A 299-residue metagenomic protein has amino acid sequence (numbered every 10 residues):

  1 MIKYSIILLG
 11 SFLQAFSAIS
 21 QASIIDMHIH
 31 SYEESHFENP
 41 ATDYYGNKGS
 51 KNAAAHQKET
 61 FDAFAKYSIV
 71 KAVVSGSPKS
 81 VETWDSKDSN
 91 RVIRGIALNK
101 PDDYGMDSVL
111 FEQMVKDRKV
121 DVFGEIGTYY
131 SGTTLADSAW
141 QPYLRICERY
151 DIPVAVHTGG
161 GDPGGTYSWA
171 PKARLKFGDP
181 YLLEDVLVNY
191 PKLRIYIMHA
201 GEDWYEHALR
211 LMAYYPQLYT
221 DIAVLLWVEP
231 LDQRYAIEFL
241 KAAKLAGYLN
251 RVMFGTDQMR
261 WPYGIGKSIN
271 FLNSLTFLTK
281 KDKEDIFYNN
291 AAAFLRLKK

Functional and structural regions predicted by a protein language model:
I2-Y4, Q21-H30, H36, D43-Y67 (+3 more regions): Mid-to-C-terminal alpha-helical segments outside catalytic/metal-binding sites
S5-A15: Bacterial N-terminal signal peptides
I24-E34, A155-G159, I197: Histidine-centered catalytic micro-motifs
I25-M27, V74-S75, G95, G124 (+3 more regions): Active-site neighborhood of phospho(di)ester-bond hydrolases with catalytic His/Asp-centered motifs
Y32-E34, K79-E82, P101, Y130-S131 (+4 more regions): Active-site environment of divalent metal-dependent phosphoester hydrolases
K79-G165, K172-R174: Active-site gating/metal-coordination segments in enzymes
D121-V122, A136-M253: Catalytic pocket-lining loop regions of alpha/beta-barrel enzymes, especially the amidohydrolase/enolase/GH5 lineages
